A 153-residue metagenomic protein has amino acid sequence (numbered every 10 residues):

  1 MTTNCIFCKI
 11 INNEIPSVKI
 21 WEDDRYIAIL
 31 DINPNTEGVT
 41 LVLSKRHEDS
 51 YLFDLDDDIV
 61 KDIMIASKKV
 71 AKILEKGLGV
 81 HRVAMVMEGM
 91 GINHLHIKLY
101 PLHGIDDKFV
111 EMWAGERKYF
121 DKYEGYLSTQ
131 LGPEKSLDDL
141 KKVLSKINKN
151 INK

Functional and structural regions predicted by a protein language model:
M1-K153: HIT superfamily nucleotide-processing domains
